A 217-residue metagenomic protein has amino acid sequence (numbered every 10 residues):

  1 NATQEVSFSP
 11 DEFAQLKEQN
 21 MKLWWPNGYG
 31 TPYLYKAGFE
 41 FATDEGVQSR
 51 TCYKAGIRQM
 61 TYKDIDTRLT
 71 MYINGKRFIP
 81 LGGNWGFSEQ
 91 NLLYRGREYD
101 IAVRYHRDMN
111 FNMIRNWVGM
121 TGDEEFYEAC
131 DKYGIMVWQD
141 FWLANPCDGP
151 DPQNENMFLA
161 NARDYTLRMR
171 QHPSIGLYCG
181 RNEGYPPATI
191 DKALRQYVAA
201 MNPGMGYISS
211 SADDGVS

Functional and structural regions predicted by a protein language model:
N1-M113, W117: Secreted/periplasmic carbohydrate-active enzymes, especially glycoside hydrolases
M113-S217: Substrate-binding/catalytic cleft of secreted carbohydrate-active enzymes, primarily glycoside hydrolases
